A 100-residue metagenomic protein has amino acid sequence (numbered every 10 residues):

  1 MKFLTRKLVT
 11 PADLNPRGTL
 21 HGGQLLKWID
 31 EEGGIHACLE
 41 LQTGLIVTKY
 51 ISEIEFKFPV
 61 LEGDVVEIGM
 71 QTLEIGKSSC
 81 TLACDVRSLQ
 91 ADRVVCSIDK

Functional and structural regions predicted by a protein language model:
M1-Y50: Hot-dog-fold acyl-thioester-processing enzymes
F3-T5, F56, L61-E62, L73-K100: HotDog/MaoC-like acyl-thioester-processing domains
T10-A12, P59, Q71: Short strand-loop junctions, especially beta-strand C-caps/beta-turns that link beta-sheets to coils or alpha-helices
K27-E32, A37, G69-Q71, K77 (+2 more regions): Short, surface-exposed linear patches
V47, E53, S97: Long, contiguous binding/interaction regions
Y50-F56, I68-G69: Short structured motifs
